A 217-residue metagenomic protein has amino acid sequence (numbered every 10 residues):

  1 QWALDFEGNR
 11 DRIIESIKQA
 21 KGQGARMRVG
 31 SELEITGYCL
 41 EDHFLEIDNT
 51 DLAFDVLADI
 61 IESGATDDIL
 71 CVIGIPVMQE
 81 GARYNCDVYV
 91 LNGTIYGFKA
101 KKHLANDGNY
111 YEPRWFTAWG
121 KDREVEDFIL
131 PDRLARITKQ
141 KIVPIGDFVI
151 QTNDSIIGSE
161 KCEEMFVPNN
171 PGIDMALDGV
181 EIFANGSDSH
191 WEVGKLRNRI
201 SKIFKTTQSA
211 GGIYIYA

Functional and structural regions predicted by a protein language model:
Q1-A217: Enzyme catalytic cores with a strong preference for nitrogen-chemistry domains
